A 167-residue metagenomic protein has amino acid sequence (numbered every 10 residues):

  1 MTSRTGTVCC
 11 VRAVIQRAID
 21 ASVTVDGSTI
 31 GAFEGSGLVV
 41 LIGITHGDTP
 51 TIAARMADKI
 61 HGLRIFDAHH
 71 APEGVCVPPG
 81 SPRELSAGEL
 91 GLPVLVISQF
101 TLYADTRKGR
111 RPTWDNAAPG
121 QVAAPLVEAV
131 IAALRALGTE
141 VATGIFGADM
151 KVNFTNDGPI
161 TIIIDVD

Functional and structural regions predicted by a protein language model:
T2-G109, P125-D167: N-terminal, polar/charged subdomain of small-to-medium soluble alpha/beta proteins
K108-P119: A charged helix-plus-loop insertion that forms the helical arch/lid used to bind and gate nucleic-acid substrates
V122: Conserved acidic
